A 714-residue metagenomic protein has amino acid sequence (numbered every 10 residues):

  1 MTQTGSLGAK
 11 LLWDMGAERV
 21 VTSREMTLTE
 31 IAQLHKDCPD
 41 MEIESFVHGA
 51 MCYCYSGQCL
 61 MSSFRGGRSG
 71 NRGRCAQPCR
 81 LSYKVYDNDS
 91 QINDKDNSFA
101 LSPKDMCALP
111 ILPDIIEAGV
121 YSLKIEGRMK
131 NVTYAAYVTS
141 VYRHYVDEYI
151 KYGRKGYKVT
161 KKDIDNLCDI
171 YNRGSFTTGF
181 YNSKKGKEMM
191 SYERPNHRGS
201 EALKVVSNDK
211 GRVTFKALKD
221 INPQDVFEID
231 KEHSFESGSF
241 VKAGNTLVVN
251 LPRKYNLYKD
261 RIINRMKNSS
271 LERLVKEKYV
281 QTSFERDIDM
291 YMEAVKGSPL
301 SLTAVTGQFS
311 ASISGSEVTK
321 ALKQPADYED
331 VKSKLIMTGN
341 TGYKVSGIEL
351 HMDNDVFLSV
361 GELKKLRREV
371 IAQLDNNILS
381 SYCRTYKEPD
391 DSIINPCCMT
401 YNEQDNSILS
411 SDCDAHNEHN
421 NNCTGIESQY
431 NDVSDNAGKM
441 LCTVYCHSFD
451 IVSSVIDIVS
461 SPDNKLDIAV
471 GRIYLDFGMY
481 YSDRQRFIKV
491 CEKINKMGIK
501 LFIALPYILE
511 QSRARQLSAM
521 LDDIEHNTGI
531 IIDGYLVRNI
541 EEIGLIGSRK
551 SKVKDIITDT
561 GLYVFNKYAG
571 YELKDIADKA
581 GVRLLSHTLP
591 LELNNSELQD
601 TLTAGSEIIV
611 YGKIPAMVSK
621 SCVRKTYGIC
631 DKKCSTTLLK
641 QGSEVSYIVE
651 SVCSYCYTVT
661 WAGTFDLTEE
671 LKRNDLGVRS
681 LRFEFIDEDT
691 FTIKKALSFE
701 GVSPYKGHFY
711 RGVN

Functional and structural regions predicted by a protein language model:
M1-G8, V21-S122, M129-I394, C423-N714: Active-site pocket-lining/capping segments in soluble small-molecule metabolic enzymes
E18: Long, basic N-terminal domains or extensions that often function in RNA/ssDNA interaction or organelle/cellular
R384, E388-P389, N402-E403, D414-H419: Intrinsically disordered, low-complexity segments used as extracellular stalks/linkers and nuclear/regulatory IDRs
E403-S407, T424: Compositionally biased, low-complexity segments
S410-S411, S428: Intrinsically disordered, low-complexity segments enriched in serine/proline and basic residues
